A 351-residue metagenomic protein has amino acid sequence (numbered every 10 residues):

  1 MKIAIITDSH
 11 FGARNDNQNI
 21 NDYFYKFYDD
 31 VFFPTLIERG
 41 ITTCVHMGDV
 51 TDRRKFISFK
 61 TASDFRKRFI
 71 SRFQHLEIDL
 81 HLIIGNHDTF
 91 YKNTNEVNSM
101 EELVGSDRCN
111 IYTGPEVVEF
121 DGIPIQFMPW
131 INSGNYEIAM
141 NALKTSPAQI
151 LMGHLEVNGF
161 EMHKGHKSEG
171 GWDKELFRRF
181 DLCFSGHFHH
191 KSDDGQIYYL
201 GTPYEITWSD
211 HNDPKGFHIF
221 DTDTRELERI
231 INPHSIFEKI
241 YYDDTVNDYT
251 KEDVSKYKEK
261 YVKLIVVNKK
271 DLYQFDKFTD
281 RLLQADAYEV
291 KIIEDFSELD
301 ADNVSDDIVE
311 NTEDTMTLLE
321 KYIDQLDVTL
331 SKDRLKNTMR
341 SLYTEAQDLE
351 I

Functional and structural regions predicted by a protein language model:
M1-D64, A139-P147, S341, E345 (+1 more regions): N-terminal active-site segment of His-dependent metallophosphoesterases
A4, P124-Q126, H218, V262: Conserved beta-strand elements of the Class I
G40-I41, P124, P147, R179 (+2 more regions): Short loop/turn motifs at secondary-structure junctions
V50-Y199: His/Asp/Glu-rich metal-coordinating catalytic cores of metallo-dependent phosphodiesterases/hydrolases acting on
P129-G134, P203, T245-N247, K270: Short beta->alpha connector loops
G186-S235, Y242: A conserved active-site cap/scaffold subdomain adjacent to cofactor or substrate pockets
T222-I351: Accessory, non-catalytic peripheral segments of nucleic-acid enzymes
